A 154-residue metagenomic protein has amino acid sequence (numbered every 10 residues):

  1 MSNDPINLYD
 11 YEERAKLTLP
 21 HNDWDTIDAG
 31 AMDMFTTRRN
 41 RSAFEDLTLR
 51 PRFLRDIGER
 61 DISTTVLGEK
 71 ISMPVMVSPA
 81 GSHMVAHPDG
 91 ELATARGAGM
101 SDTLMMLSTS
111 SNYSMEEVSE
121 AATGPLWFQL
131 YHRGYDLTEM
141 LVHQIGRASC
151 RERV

Functional and structural regions predicted by a protein language model:
M1-I71: An N-cap/entry alpha-helix motif that binds or orients negatively charged groups
P20, V77, A98: Conserved, mostly hydrophobic/aromatic
V75-S78, T103-L107, L126-L130: Hydrophobic faces of well-ordered beta-strands that scaffold small-molecule active sites in alpha/beta enzyme cores
A86-P88, L107-G124, R133-M140: Active-site-adjacent beta->alpha loops and helix N-cap segments on the catalytic face of soluble alpha/beta enzymes
A93-A95, M100-D102, M115-E117, H143: Feature captures the catalytic cores and cofactor-binding loops of soluble hydro-lyases/lyases that act on carboxylate
M100-L104, A121-L126, S149: Glycine-enriched alpha-helix->loop->beta-strand junction motifs that scaffold or abut catalytic
Q129-G134, R147: A glycine-rich helix N-cap at a beta->alpha junction
I145-V154: Residue-level detector of conserved catalytic or cofactor/ligand-binding positions in enzyme active sites
